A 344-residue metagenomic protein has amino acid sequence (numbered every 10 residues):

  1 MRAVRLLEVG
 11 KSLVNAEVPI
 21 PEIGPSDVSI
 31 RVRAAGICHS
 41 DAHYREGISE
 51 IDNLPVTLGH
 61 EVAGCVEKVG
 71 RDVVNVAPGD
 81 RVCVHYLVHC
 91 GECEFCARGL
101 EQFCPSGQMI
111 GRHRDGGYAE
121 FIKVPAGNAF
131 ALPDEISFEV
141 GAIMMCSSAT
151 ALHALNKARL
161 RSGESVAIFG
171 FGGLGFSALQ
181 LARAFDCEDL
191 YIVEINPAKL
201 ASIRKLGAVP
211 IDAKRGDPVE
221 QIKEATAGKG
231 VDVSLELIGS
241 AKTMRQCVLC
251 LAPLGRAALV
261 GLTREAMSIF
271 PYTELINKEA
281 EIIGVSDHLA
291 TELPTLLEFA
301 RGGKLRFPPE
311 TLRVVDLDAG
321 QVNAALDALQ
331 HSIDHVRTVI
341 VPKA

Functional and structural regions predicted by a protein language model:
P21-A35, I48-E94, P133-I136: Glycine-rich beta-strand-centered segment in the early N-terminal region that forms part of a ligand/cofactor-binding
C38, V76, H85-F130, D134: Cysteine-cluster motifs in flexible loop/terminal segments that predominantly coordinate metals
D134-G216: Mid-domain Rossmann-like dinucleotide-binding core that forms the NAD(H)/NADP(H) cofactor-binding site
A158, A201, L206-E281: Glycine-rich cofactor phosphate-binding loops and adjacent beta1-alpha1 units of small-molecule cofactor enzyme domains
K205, R245-V248, A290-A344: C-terminal hydrophobic helical "lid"/dimerization subdomain of Rossmann-like NAD(P)H-dependent oxidoreductases
R256-A258, F270-E310: Rossmann-fold dehydrogenase core element
